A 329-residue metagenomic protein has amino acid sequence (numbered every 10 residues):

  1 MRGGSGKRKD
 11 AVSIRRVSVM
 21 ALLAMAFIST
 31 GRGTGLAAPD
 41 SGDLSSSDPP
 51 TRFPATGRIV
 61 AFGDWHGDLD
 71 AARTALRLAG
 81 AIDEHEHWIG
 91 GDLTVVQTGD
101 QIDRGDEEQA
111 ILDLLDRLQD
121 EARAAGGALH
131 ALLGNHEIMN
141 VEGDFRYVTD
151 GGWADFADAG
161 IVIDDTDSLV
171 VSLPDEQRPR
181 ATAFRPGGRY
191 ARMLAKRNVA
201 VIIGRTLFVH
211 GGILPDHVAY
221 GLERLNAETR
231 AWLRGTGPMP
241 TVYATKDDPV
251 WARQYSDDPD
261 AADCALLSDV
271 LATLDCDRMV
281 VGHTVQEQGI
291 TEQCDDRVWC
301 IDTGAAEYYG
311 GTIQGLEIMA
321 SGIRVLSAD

Functional and structural regions predicted by a protein language model:
R2, G6, R16, T30-D329: Feature recognizes metal-dependent phosphohydrolase scaffolds
R8-D10: N-terminal cationic leader/targeting segments used for protein routing and processing
V12-I14: Composition-driven detection of intrinsically disordered, low-complexity segments
M20-S29: Bacterial N-terminal signal peptides
